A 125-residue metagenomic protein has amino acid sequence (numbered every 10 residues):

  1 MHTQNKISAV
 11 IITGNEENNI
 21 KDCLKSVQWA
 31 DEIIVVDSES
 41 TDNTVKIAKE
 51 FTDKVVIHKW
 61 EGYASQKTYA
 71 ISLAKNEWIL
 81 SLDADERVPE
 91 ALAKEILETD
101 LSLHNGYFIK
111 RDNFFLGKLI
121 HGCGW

Functional and structural regions predicted by a protein language model:
M1, W29-A30, V56: N-terminal/domain-start alpha-helical segments
K6-S8, E32: Cell-envelope/extracellular polymer assembly enzymes that use nucleotide-activated donors
I11-W29: Short, well-formed alpha-helical segments that are part of the catalytic scaffolds of diverse glycosyltransferases
N18-K21, D42-F51, A91-L92: Acidic helix N-cap motif at the loop->helix transition within catalytic regions of sugar-transfer enzymes
S26, D37-K46, D83: A conserved acidic beta->alpha catalytic loop
V45-L73: Conserved donor nucleotide-binding strand/loop of the catalytic core
Y63, R87-H121: Conserved donor NDP-sugar-binding/catalytic core segment of glycosyltransferases
I79: Short aromatic/hydrophobic "clamp" motif used to bind/position activated sugar donors
